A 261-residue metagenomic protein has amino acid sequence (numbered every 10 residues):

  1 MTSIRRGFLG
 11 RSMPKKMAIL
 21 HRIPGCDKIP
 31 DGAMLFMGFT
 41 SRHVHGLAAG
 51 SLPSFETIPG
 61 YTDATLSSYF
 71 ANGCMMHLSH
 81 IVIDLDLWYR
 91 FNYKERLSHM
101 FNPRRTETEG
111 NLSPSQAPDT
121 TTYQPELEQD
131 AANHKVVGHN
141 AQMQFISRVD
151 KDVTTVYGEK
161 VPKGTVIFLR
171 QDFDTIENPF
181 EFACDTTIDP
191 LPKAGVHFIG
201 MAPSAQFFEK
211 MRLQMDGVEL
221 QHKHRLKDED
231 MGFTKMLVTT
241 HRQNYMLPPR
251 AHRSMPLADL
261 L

Functional and structural regions predicted by a protein language model:
M1-L261: Long, histidine/aromatic-enriched segments associated with O2/redox biology
